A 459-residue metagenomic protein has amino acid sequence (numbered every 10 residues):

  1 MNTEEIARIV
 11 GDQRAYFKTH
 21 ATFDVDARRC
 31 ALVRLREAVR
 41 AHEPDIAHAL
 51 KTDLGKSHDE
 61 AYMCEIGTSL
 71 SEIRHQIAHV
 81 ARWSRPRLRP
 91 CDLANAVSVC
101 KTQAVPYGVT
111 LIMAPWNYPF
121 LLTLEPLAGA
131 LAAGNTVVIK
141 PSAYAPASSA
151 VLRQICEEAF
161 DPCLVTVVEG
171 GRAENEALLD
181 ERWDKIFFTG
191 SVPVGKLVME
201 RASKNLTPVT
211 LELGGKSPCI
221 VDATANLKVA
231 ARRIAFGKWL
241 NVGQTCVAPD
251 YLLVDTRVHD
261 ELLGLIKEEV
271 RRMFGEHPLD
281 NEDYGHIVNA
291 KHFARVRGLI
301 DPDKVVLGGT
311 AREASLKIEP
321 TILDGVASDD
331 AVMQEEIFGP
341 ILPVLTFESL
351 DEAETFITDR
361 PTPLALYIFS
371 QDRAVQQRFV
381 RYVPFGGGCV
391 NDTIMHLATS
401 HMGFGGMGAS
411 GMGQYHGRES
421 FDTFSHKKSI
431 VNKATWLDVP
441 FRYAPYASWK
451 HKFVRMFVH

Functional and structural regions predicted by a protein language model:
M1-K101: N-terminal Rossmann-like NAD(P)+-binding subdomain of aldehyde/semialdehyde dehydrogenases
I6, V25, E43, L227 (+3 more regions): Residues at or immediately preceding the N-termini of alpha-helices
F17, A21, R36-V39, E43 (+13 more regions): Structural signal for hydrophobic packing residues in well-ordered secondary-structure cores of soluble enzyme domains
R28, I73, G134, V165 (+7 more regions): Residue-level signal for inorganic ion chemistry
C91-V229, R271, F347: Rossmann-like NAD(P) dinucleotide-binding subdomain of oxidoreductase/dehydrogenase enzymes
S149-L152, L178, V198, L262 (+3 more regions): Hydrophobic packing residues within well-ordered alpha-helices of enzyme cores
F160, P193-A327, L350, V390 (+2 more regions): ALDH superfamily catalytic-core signature
I220, R271, K317-H459: Conserved C-terminal structural/oligomerization subdomain of aldehyde/semialdehyde dehydrogenase
